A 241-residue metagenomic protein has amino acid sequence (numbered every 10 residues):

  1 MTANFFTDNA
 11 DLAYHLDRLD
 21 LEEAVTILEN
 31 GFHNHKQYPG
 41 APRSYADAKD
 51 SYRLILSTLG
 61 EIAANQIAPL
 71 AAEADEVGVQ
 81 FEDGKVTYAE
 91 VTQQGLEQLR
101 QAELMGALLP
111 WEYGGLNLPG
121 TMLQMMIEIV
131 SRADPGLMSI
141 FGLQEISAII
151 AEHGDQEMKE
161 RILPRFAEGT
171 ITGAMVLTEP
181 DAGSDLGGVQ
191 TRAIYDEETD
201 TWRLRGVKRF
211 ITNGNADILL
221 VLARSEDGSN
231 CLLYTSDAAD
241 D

Functional and structural regions predicted by a protein language model:
M1-E82, V86: Extended, charge-enriched "interface" segments that sit outside catalytic cores
T2-F5, Y45, K49-R53, F81-V86 (+6 more regions): Hydrophobic alpha-helical scaffolding
L12, L16, I55-A63, I67 (+6 more regions): Long, contiguous hydrophobic alpha-helical segments, chiefly transmembrane helices and signal peptides
I27-F32, L70-Q80, L109-W111, S139-L143 (+2 more regions): Short coil/turn segments at secondary-structure boundaries
G60-E61, E90-E160, P164, E168-G169 (+1 more regions): Internal helix-loop-helix
L116, E157-E226: Glycine-rich, Trp-frequent "lid" loop and neighboring beta-strands that shape and gate the flavin cofactor pocket
C231: Glycine-rich phosphate-binding loops of NTPases
Y234-A239: Conserved small/polar residues in nucleotide/adenosyl-binding loops
